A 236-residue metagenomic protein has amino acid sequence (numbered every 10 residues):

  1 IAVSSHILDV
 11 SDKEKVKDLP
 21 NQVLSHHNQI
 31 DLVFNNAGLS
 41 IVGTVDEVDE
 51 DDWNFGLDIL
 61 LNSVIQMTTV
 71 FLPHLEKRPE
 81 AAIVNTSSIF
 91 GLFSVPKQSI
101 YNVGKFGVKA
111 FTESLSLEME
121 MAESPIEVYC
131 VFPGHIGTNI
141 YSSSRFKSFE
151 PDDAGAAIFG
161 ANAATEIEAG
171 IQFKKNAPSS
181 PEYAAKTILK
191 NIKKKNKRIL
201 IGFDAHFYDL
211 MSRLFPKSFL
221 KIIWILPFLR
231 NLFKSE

Functional and structural regions predicted by a protein language model:
I1, Q22-N35, I41: A glycine-rich helix->loop->beta "capping" turn within Rossmann-like NAD(P)(H)-dependent oxidoreductase domains
I7-D18, E50: The beta1-alpha1 cofactor-binding region of Rossmann-like NAD(H)/NADP(H)-dependent oxidoreductases
T44-V45, D49-L57: Substrate-binding pocket helix/loop in short-chain dehydrogenase/reductase
T68, G104: Active-site helix of classical SDR
S88: Residue(s) in the substrate-gating loop at a strand-loop-helix junction that position the organic substrate next
F93-S99: Active-site loop immediately N-terminal to the catalytic Tyr-X3-Lys motif of short-chain dehydrogenase/reductase
M121-I199, F203: SDR active-site lid
